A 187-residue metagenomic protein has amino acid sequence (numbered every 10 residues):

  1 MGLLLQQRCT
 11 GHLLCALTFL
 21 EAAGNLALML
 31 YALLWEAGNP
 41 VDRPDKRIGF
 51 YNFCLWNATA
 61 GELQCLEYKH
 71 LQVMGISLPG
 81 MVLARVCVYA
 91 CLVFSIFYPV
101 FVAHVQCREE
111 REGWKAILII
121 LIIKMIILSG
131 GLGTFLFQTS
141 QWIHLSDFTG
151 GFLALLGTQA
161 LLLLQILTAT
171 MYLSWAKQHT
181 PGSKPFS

Functional and structural regions predicted by a protein language model:
G2-N39, M81-Q138, L155-A176: Signature of small four-pass
M29-R85, L92: A surface-exposed beta-alpha-beta supersecondary segment
A58-T59, K115, P181-G182: Short alpha-helix boundary/capping motifs
A60-L63, Q159-A160, P185-F186: Short C-terminal domain-edge/linker segments immediately following a structured domain
A116-I117, H144-L153: Non-cytosolic membrane-interface motifs at loop->transmembrane helix junctions
H179-S187: Non-transmembrane, juxtamembrane loop and terminal tail segments of multi-pass eukaryotic membrane proteins
